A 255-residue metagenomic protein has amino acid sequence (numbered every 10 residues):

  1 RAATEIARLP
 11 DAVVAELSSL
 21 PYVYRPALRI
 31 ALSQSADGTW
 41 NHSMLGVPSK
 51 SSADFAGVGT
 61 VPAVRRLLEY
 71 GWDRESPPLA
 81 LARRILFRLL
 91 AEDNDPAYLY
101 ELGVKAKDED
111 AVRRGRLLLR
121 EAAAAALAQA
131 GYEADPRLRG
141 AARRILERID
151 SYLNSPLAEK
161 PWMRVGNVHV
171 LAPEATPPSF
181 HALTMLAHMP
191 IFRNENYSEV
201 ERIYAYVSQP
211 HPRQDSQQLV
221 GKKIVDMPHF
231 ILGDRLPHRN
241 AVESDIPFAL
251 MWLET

Functional and structural regions predicted by a protein language model:
R1-T255: Preference for long, amphipathic alpha-helical scaffolds in soluble/luminal domains and all-alpha bundles
